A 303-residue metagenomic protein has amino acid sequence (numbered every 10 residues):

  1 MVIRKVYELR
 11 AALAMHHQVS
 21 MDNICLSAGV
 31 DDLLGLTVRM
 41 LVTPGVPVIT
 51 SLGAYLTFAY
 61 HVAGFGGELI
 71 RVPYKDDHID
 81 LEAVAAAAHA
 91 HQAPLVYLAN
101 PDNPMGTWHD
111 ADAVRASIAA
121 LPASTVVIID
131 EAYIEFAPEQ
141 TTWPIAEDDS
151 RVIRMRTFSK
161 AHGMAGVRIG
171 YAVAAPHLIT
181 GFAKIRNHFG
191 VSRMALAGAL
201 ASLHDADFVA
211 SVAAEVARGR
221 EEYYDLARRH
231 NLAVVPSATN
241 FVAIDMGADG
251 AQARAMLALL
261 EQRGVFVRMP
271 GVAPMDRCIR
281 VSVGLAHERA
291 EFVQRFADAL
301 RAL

Functional and structural regions predicted by a protein language model:
M1-A12, A28, P101, V191: A structural motif shared across PLP-dependent enzymes of the aminotransferase-like
K5, R151-R228, L232-V235: PLP-dependent aminotransferase class I/II
Y7-P47, H61: Phosphate-binding glycine-rich loop
S20-I24, G45-P47, S124, E131 (+2 more regions): Short acidic capping loops at alpha-helix termini that bridge into adjacent secondary structure
M40-L98: PLP-dependent aminotransferase-like
A63, I79-Q92, P104-V127, E131-M164: Active-site pre-lysine segment of PLP-dependent enzymes
D112, A255, L259-R268, V272-L303: PLP-dependent enzyme catalytic core of the Aspartate aminotransferase-like
A217, A227-R263, I279, V283: Conserved PLP-binding catalytic core of the aspartate aminotransferase-like
